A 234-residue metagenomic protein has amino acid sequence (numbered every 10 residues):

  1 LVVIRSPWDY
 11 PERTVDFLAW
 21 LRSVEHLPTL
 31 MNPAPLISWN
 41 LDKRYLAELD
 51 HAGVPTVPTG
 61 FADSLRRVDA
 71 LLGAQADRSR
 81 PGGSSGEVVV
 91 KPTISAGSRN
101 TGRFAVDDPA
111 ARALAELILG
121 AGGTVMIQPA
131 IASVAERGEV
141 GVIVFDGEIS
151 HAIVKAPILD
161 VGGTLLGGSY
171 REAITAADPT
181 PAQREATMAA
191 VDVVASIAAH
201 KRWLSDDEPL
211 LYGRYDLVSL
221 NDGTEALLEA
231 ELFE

Functional and structural regions predicted by a protein language model:
L1-D63: Conserved N-proximal alpha/beta basic substrate-recognition cap immediately N-terminal to, or forming the N-lobe
V3-R5, V89, M126: Structural motif
P35-I37, A62-V68, T93-G97, D107-P109 (+1 more regions): Short acidic/polar capping segments at secondary-structure boundaries
G53-P92: Rossmann-like NAD(P)H-binding beta-loop-alpha module
V57-T59, E87-L114: Glycine-rich phosphate-binding loop of ATP-grasp-fold ATP-dependent ligases
S98, P157-V161, E231-E234: Glycine-rich phosphate/pyrophosphate-binding beta-alpha loops
A105-H200, D216-V218: Phosphate-binding site of ATP-dependent enzymes
A199-E234: Conserved metal-phosphate-binding beta-hairpin within the catalytic cores of diverse ATP-dependent phosphoryl-transfer
